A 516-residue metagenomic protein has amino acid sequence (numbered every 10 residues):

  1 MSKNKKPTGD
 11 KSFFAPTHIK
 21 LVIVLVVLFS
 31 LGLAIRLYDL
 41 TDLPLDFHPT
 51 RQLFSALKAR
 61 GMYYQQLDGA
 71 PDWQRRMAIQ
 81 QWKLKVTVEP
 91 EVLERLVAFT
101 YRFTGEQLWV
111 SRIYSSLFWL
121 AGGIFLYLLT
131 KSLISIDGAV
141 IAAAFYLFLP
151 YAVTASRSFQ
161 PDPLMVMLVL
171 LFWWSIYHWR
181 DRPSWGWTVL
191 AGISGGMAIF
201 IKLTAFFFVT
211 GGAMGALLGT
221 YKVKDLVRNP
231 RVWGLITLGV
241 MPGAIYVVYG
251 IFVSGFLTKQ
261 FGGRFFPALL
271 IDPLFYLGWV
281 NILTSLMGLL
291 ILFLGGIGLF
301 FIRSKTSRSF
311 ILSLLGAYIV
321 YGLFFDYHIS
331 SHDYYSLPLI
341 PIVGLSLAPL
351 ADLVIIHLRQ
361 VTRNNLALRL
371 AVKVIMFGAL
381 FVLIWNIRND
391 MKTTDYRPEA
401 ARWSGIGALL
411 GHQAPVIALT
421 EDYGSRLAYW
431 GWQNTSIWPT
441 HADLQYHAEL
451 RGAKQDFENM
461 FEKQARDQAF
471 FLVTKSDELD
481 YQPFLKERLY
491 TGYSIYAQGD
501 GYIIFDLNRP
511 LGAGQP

Functional and structural regions predicted by a protein language model:
G32, A142-L147, G195, I199: Short helix- or helix-capping micro-motifs that position conserved polar/aromatic residues at function-defining sites
L33-L37, L350-I355, A367-R397, S436-W438: Transmembrane alpha-helical segments
F54-Q66, M197-F200, F206-S309, L314 (+2 more regions): Transmembrane-lumen/periplasm boundary regions of multi-pass, lipid-linked membrane glycan transferases
V110-L133, L171-S175: Transmembrane-helix motifs of polytopic, lipid-linked glycan transferases
K131-D137, F172-T188, A198, I302: Membrane-interface transmembrane helices that cradle and orient dolichyl/undecaprenyl
T154-M165: Short acidic/glycine- and proline-prone juxtamembrane loop motifs at membrane-interface regions of multi-pass membrane
G378-A428, P516: Membrane-embedded, lumen/periplasm-facing catalytic core of multi-pass transferases that use lipid-linked donors
A408-Q445, Q468-L479: Short periplasmic/luminal acceptor-recognition loop of GT-C membrane glycosyltransferases, typified by
